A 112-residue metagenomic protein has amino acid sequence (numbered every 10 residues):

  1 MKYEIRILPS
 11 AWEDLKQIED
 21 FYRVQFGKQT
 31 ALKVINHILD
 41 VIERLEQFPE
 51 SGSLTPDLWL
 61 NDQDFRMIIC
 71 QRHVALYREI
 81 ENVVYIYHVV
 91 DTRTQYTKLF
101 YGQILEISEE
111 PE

Functional and structural regions predicted by a protein language model:
M1-N36: Arg/Lys-rich, positively charged N-terminal/basic patches that mediate binding to nucleic acids
Q17-D20, R44, R78-E79, H88: Residue-level signal for well-ordered alpha-helical scaffold segments within enzymatic catalytic domains
D20, E43, Q47-E50, H73 (+1 more regions): Generic structural signal for secondary-structure transition and capping sites
L39: Σ70-family region 2.3-2.4 aromatic/basic alpha-helix that recognizes the −10 promoter and nucleates DNA melting
E43-I69: A short, surface-exposed loop/turn module that caps and links secondary-structure elements
H73-V74, R78-E112: Enriched for short, Lys/Arg-rich terminal
